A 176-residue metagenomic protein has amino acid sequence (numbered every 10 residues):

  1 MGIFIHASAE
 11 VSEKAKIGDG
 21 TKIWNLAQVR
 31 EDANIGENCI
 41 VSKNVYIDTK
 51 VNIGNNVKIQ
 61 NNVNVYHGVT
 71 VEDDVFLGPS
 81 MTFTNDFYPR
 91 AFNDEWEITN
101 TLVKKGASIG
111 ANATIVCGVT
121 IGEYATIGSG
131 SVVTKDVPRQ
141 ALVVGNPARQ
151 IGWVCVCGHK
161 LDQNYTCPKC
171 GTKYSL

Functional and structural regions predicted by a protein language model:
M1-A7, A15, I23-I121, G152 (+1 more regions): Flexible, glycine/small-residue-enriched loop-and-beta-strand segment within the central core of proteins
D19: Glycine/alanine-rich phosphate-binding loops at beta-alpha junctions
S80, G130, A148: ATP/adenylate-binding site constellation spanning eukaryotic-like Ser/Thr protein kinases, ABC-transporter
E123-T126, V132: Internal alpha/beta core interface subdomains
V137: Glycine/proline-rich active-site loop of Rossmann-fold NAD(P)-dependent oxidoreductases
Q150, H159-D162, K173-L176: Cys/His-rich microdomains that often coordinate metals
C155, C167-C170: Short cysteine-rich clusters marking metal-coordination/redox-active sites
